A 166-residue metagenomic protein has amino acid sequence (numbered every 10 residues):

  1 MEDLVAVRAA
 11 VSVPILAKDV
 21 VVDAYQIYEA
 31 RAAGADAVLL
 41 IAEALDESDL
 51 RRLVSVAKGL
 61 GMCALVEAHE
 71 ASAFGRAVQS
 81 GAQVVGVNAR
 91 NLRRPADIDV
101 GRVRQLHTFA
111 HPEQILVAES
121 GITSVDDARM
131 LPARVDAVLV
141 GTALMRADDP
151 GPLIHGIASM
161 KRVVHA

Functional and structural regions predicted by a protein language model:
M1, L50-R51, D99-V100, A128 (+1 more regions): Conserved strand-to-helix beginnings and helix N-cap segments that scaffold or border functional pockets
M1-L65, A71-R76, V84, V103-L106: N-terminal active-site wall of soluble small-molecule enzyme domains
V11-V13, G59-G61, A110-E113, K161-H165: Short helix-capping segments at alpha-helix termini
I15, V22-G34, E70-G81, E113 (+3 more regions): Catalytic cores of alpha/beta
K18-D19, A42-E43, V66-E67, P95 (+2 more regions): Glycine- and other small-residue-rich loops at beta-strand/loop junctions that grip anionic moieties
E29-D49, G86-R94, R134-I154: Glycine-rich phosphate-binding active-site loops on the catalytic face of alpha/beta enzymes
V78-H107: Glycine/Thr-rich beta-alpha phosphate-binding loop at enzyme active sites
V100-F109, R146-A166: C-terminal helical cap(s) of enzyme catalytic domains, especially alpha/beta-barrels
